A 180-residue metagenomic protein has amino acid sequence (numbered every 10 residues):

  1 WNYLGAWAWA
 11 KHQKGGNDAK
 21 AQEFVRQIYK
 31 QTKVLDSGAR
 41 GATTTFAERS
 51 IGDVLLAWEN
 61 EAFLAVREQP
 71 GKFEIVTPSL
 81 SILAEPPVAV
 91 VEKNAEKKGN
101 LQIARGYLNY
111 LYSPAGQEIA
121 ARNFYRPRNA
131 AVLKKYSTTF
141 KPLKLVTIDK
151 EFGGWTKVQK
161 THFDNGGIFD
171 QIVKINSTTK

Functional and structural regions predicted by a protein language model:
W1, G5, K20-Q27, G41 (+6 more regions): Extracytoplasmic/secreted proteins, especially bacterial periplasmic and envelope-associated proteins
Y3-G5, V90-K93: Short, surface-exposed amphipathic charged segments that create phosphate/polyanion-binding patches used for binding
A8-P78: Ligand-binding pocket segment of bilobal, Venus flytrap-like solute-binding proteins
A10-K11, E92-A95: Short loop segments at secondary-structure junctions
G41-T44, V90-E92, Y125-A130: N-terminal low-complexity, Ser/Thr/acidic repeat segments characteristic of secreted and surface-exposed proteins
P78-L80, A84: A glycine-rich, aromatic-flanked flexible loop/lid motif
A84-V90: Short, charged, surface-exposed secondary-structure boundary motifs
A95-K180: Extracellular/periplasmic juxtamembrane helices and adjacent flexible linkers that interface with membrane partners
